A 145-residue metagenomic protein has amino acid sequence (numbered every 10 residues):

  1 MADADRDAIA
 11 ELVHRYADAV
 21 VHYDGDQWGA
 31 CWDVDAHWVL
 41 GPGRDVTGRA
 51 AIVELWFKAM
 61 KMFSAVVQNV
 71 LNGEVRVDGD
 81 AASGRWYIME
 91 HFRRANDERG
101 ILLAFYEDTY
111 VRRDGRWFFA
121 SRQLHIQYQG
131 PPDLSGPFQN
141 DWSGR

Functional and structural regions predicted by a protein language model:
M1-D3, V20, L103-F105: Residue-level recognition of hydrophobic positions within alpha-helical transmembrane segments
M1-D7, D141-R145: Basic/polar N-terminal segments that are highly enriched at the extreme N-terminus, encompassing both cleavable
D5, I9, G48, L102: Hydrophobic (often cysteine-bearing) scaffold residues that line and stabilize catalytic clefts of nucleotide/cofactor
D5-V21: Short, aromatic-enriched amphipathic alpha-helices that serve as compact interaction elements
L12-V13, G25-I88: A solvent-exposed, acidic/Ser-Thr-rich amphipathic alpha-helical stretch
H22-Q27, R116: Surface-exposed helix-capping loop/turn segments at secondary-structure junctions
F57-R145: A beta-strand edge to alpha-helix "cap/lid" segment located at domain peripheries
